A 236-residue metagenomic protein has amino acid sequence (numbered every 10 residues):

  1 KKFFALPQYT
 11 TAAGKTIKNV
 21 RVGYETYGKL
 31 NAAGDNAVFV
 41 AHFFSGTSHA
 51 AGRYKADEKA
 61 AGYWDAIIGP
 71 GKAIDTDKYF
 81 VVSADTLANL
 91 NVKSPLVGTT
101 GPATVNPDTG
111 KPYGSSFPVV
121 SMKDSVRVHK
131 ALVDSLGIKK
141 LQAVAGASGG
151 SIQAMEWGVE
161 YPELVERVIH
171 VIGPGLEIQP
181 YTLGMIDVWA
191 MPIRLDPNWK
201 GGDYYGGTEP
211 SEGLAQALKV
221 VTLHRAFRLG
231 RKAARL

Functional and structural regions predicted by a protein language model:
K1-K29: N-terminal cap/lid segment of alpha/beta-hydrolase-fold proteins
Y9, R21-Y27, W64-G69, I152 (+1 more regions): Short alpha-helical segments and helix-capping/turn motifs at coil-helix boundaries
E25-V105: N-terminal cap/lid subdomain of alpha/beta-hydrolase-fold enzymes
A66, A131-S135, E156: Residue-level signal for well-ordered alpha-helical scaffold segments within enzymatic catalytic domains
D108-F117, W199-G207: Short glycine/proline- and acidic residue-enriched helix-loop micro-motifs that form flexible lids or anion-recognition
D108-S116, K123-Q142: Conserved acidic catalytic loop of the alpha/beta-hydrolase fold
K140-G184: Conserved hydrolase catalytic core segment
H170-L236: Alpha/beta-hydrolase-fold enzymes
